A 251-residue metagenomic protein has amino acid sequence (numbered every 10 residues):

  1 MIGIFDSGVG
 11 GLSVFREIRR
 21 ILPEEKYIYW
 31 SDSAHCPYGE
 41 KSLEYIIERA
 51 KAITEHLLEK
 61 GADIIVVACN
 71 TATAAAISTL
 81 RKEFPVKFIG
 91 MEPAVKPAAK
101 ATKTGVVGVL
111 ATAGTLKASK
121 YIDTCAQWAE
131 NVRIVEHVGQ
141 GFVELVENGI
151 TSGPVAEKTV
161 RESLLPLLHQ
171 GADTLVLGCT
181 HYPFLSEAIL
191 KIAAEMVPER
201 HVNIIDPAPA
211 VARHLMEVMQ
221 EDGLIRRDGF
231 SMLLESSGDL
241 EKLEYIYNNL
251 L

Functional and structural regions predicted by a protein language model:
M1-L251: Non-catalytic structural scaffold of enzyme domains
